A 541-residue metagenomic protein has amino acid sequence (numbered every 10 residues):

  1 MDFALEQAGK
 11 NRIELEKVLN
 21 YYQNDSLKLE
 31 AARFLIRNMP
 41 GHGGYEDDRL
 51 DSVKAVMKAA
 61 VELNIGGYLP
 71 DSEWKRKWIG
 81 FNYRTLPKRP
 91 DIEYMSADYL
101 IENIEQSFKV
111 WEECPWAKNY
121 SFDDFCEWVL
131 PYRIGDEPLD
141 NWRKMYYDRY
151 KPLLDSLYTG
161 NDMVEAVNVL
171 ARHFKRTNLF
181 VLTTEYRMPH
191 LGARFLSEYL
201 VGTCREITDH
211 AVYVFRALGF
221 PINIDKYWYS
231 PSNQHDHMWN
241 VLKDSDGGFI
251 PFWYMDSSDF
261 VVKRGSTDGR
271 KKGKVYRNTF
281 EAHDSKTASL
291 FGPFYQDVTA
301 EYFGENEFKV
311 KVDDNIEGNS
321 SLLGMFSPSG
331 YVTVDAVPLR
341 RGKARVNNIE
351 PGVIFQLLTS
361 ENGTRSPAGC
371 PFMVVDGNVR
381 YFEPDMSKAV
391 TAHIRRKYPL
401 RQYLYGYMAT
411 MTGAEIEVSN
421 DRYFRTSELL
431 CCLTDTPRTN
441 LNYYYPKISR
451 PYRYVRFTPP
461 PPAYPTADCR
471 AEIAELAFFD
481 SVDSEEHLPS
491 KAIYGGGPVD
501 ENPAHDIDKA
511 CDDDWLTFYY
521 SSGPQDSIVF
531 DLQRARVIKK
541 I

Functional and structural regions predicted by a protein language model:
D2-G9, Y21, P152, S156-H173 (+3 more regions): Hydrophobic/aromatic-rich core segments of domains that either
E6, K10, E14-K17, N24-L200 (+1 more regions): Secondary-structure boundary elements
E305-D314: A short, amphipathic beta-strand motif
N319-V337, E417-F424: Short amphipathic beta-strand segments in non-cytosolic proteins
K343-Q356, S360-G363, S449: Short Pro-Gly-centered beta-turn/loop motif in secreted/extracellular proteins
E361-S387, C469: Structured interaction patches on ligand/partner-binding surfaces of diverse proteins
K388-L429, D435-K540: Aromatic, loop-rich ligand-recognition surfaces of beta-strand-rich domains
